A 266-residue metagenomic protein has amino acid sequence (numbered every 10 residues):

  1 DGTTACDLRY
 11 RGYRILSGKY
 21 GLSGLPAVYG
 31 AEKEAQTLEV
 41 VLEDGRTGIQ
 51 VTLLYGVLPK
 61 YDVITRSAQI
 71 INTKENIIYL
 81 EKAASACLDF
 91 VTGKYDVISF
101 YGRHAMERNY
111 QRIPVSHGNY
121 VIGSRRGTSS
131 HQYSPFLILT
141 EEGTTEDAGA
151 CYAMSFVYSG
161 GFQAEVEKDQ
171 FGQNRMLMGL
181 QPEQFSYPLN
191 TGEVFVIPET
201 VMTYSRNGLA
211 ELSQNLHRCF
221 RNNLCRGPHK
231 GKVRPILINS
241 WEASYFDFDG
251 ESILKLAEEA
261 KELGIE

Functional and structural regions predicted by a protein language model:
D1-E167, E183: Polysaccharide-binding surfaces and accessory modules of carbohydrate-active proteins
C6, Y187-R206: Short Pro-Gly-centered flexible turn/kink motifs
A68, G192-E193, I238, A260: Conserved, mostly hydrophobic/aromatic
A83, S159, V201-M202, I238-A243: Active-site beta-loop-alpha junctions enriched in small/polar residues
V166, L180, N207-L209: Conserved mixed alpha/beta catalytic, RNA-binding, or beta-rich assembly cores of soluble enzyme, regulatory
G172-N190: Short acidic, Pro/Gly- and aromatic-enriched capping/linker segments at domain boundaries
T203-N215: Short, Lys/Arg- and Gly-enriched loop/turn segments at beta-strand edges
N215-E266: An acidic-aromatic substrate-binding cleft motif
